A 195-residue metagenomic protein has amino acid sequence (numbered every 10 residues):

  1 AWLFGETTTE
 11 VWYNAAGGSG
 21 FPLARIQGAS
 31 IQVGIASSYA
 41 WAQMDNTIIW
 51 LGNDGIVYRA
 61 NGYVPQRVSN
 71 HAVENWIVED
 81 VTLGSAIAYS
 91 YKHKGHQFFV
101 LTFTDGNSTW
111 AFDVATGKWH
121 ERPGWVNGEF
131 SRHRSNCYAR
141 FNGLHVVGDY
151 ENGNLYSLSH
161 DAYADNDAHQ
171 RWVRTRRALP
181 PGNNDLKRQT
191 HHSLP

Functional and structural regions predicted by a protein language model:
W2-G28: Surface-exposed extracellular loop regions of Gram-negative outer-membrane beta-barrel proteins
G28-I48, G52-P195: Beta-sheet repeat architectures centered on beta-propellers
